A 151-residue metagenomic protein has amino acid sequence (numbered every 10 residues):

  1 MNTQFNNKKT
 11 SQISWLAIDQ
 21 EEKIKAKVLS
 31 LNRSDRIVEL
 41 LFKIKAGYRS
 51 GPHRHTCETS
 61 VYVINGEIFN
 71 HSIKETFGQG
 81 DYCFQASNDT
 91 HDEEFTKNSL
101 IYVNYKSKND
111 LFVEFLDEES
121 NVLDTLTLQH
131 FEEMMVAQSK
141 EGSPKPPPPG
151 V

Functional and structural regions predicted by a protein language model:
M1-R36, V122-V151: A short, N-terminal "cap"/entry segment at the start of jelly-roll beta-barrel domains of the cupin/DSBH fold
K23, V28-S30, D35-R54, A86-N88: Conserved short histidine dyad/triad with adjacent acidic residue
R33, F69-F95: Short acidic-glycine-tyrosine-enriched beta hairpin
R36-I37, R54-T56, E75, F95-K97: Short glycine/proline-enriched turns and hinge-like loops at secondary-structure junctions
L41-K43, E67, N104: Residue-level recognition of well-ordered beta-strand positions that form the cores of beta-sheet-rich folds across
A46, H55-H71: Glycine- and acidic-residue-biased ligand/ion/polar-headgroup-sensing regions
C57, L116-L123: Short intrinsically disordered coil segments
S87-F115: Ligand-binding loop in jelly-roll beta-barrel domains
